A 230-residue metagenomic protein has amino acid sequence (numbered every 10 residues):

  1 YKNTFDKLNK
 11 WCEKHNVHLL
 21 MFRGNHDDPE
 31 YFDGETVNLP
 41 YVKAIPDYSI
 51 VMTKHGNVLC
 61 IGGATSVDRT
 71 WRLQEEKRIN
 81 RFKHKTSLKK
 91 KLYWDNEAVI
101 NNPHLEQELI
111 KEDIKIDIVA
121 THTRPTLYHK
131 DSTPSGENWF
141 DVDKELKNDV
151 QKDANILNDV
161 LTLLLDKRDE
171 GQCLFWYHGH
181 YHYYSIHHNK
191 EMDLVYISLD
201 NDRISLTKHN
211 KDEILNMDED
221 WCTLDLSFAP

Functional and structural regions predicted by a protein language model:
Y1-K2, G34-V37, L73-E75, T133-G136 (+1 more regions): Short, glycine/charged-enriched secondary-structure capping and boundary segments
Y1-T53, L146, V150-A154: Core catalytic region of metal-dependent phosphoesterases/phosphodiesterases, especially metallo-beta-lactamase-like
K10-L19, K111-I116, V160-W176: A structural motif corresponding to the C-terminal end of an alpha-helix and its immediate exit/capping segment
F22-D33, V51, S66-W71, P125-K130 (+4 more regions): Active-site environment of divalent metal-dependent phosphoester hydrolases
F22-G24, I61, I197-L199: Generic beta-sheet signal
D47, G63, I79, L199-N201 (+1 more regions): Active-site donor-binding loop signature of nucleotide-sugar glycosyltransferases
M52-K54, D159-G171, Y181-P230: Binuclear metal-dependent phosphoesterase catalytic core
G56-N155: Active-site-proximal loop/helix segment associated with metal-binding centers of metalloenzymes
